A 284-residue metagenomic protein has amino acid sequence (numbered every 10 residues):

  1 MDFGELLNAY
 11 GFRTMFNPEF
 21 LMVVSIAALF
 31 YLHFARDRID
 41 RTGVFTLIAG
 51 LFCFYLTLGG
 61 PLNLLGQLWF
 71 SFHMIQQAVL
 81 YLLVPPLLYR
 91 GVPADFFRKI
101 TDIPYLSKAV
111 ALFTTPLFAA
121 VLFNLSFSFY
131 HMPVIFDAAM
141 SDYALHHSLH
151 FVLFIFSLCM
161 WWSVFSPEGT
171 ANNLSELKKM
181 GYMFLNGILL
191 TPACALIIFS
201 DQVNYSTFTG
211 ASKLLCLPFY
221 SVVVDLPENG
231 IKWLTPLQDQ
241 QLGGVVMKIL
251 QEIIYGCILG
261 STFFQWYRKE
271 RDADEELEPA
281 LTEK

Functional and structural regions predicted by a protein language model:
M1-K284: Alpha-helical membrane segments of multi-pass proteins
